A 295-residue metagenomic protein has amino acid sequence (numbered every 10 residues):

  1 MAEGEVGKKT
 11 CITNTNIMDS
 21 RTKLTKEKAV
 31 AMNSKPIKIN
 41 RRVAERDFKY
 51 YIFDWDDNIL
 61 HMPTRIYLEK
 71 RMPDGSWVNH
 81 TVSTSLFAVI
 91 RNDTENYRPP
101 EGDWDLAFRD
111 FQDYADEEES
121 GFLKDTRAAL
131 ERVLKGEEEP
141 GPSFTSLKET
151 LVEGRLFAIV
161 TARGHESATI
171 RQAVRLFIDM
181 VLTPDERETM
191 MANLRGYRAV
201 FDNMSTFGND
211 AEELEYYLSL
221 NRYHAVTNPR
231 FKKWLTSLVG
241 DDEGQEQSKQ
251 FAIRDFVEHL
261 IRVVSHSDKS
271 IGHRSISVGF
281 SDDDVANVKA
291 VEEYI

Functional and structural regions predicted by a protein language model:
E3-V6: Extreme N-terminal basic, low-complexity initiation segments that serve as generic localization/processing leaders
N16-N33, S275, G279, K289-A290: C-terminal accessory extensions appended to soluble enzyme cores
S20-T236: Alpha-helical substrate-recognition element adjacent to the catalytic core
K49, A252-V285: Conserved Lys-Pro-Asp/Glu-containing loop-to-beta segment of HAD-superfamily phosphomonoesterases, centered on
E166, N209, G244-L260: Short loop-to-alpha-helix "cap/lid" segments that border enzyme active sites across diverse enzyme classes
W234, L238-Q245, I276-F280: A short, exposed loop/beta-hairpin motif centered on an aromatic-Gly-Thr core
D283-Y294: Acidic, divalent-metal-coordinating active-site segment for phosphoryl/phosphodiester hydrolysis, typified by short
